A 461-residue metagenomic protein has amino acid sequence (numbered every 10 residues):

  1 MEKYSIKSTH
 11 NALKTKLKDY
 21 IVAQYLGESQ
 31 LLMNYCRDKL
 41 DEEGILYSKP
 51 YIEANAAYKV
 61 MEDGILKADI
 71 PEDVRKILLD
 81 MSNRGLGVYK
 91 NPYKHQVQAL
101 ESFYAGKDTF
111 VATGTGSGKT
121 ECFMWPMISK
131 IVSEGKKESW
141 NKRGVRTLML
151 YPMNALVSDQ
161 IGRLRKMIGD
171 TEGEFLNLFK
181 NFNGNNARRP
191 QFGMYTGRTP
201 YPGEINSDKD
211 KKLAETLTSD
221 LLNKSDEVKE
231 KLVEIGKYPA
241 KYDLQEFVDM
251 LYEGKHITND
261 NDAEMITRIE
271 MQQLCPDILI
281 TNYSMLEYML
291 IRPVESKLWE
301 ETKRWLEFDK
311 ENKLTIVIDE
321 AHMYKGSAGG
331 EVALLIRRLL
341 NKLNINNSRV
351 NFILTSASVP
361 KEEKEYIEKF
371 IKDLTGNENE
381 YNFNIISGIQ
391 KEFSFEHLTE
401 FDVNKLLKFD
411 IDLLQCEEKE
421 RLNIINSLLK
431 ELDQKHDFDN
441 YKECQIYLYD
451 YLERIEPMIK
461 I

Functional and structural regions predicted by a protein language model:
M1-V97, P190, E227-K255: Helicase-associated low-complexity/disordered flanking segments
Q96, V111-S117, M153, E320-G330 (+1 more regions): Conserved helicase ATPase motor motifs in RecA-like P-loop NTPase domains
E101-T109, E121-K142, N154, R163-M167 (+1 more regions): Walker A/P-loop NTP-binding motif
E121, R143-F175, G193-N206, S284-Y288 (+2 more regions): Conserved Walker A/P-loop ATP-binding site and its immediately adjacent core in helicase/helicase-like ATPase domains
E138, I353, A357-I461: Conserved interdomain linker/interface between the two RecA-like ATPase lobes of SF2 helicase motors
V157-T258, E368-E380: Conserved helix-turn-beta segment of the N-terminal RecA-like "Helicase ATP-binding" lobe in SF1/SF2 helicases
N206-T216, I235, E246-L251, N261-L279 (+3 more regions): Conserved motor-coupling elements within RecA-like helicase/translocase cores
P276-L279, S284-Y288, V294-L343: SF2 helicase catalytic motif II
